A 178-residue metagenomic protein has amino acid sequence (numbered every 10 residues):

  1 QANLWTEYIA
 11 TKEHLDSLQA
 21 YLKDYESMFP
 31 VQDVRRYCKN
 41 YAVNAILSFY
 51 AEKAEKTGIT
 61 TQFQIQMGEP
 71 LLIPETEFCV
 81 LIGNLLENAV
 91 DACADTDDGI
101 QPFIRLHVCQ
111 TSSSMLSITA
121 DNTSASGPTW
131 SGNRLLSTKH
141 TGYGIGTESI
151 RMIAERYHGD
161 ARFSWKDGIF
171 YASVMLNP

Functional and structural regions predicted by a protein language model:
T6, E75-G99: Conserved ATP-binding N-box helix of the HATPase_c
A20-S27, C38-T57: Short beta-to-alpha transition helix within the HATPase_c
R35, K39, T61-L81: Conserved short strand/loop->alpha-helix "switch" segment adjacent to the catalytic nucleotide/phosphoryl-transfer site
G99-S113: Short beta-strand/loop element within the Bergerat-fold HATPase_c
S113-G144: Glycine-rich/acidic phosphate-handling loop/turn and adjacent ATP-lid/helix of nucleotide-binding kinase/ATPase domains
G146-I150: Short alpha-helical Gxxx[C/S/T] motif in the catalytic ATP-binding
H158-G168: Glycine-rich ATP-binding loops of the HATPase_c
